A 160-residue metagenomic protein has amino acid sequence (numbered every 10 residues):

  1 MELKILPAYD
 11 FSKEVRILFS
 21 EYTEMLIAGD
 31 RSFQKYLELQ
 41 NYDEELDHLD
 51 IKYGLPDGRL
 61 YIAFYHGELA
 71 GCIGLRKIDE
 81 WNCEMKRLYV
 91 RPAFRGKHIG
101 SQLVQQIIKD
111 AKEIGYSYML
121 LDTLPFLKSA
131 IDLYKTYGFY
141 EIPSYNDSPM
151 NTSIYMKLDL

Functional and structural regions predicted by a protein language model:
E2-L6, S20-L49: Conserved GNAT-fold acetyl-CoA-binding loop/helix
E45-I62: A short helix-loop-beta-strand connector motif used in the catalytic cores of GNAT acetyltransferases and, in some
L55-P56, K77-K86, R95, I114 (+1 more regions): A conserved beta-turn-beta hairpin within the catalytic core of GNAT-like acetyltransferases that forms part
L60-I62, E68-R76, E84: Conserved beta-strand in the GNAT
V90, G96-K109, T136: Conserved acetyl-CoA-binding loop-helix of GNAT-fold acetyltransferases
R95, L121-A130, D147-T152: Conserved beta-strand-loop-alpha-helix junction that forms the acyl-donor binding cleft
A111-T123: Conserved GNAT acetyl-CoA-binding A-motif
Y116, K135-P143: Conserved acetyl-CoA-binding loop of GNAT-fold acetyltransferases
